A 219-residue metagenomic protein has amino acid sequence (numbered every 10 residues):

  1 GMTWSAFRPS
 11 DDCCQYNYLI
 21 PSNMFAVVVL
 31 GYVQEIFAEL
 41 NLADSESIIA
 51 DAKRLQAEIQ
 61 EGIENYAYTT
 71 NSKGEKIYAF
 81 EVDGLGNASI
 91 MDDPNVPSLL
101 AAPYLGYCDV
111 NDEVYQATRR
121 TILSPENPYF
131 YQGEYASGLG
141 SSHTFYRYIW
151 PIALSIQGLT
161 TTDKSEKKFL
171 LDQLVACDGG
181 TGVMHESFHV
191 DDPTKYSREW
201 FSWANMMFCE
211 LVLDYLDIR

Functional and structural regions predicted by a protein language model:
G1-V27, L40-L42, E46-A153: Extended ligand-binding clefts on enzyme/binding-domain cores
A6, V33-I36: Mid-sequence acidic-hydrophobic segments that form the walls of catalytic/ligand-binding cavities or oligomerization
V27, G31-Q34, Q56, C209 (+1 more regions): Heptad-repeat amphipathic alpha-helical coiled-coil interaction surface used for oligomerization/assembly
I36-E39, A43, S165, I218: Alpha-solenoid helical repeat scaffolds
F37, I122, Q157-L159: Alpha-helix C-terminal capping segments
M91-D109, R147-R219: C-terminal capping/lid segments that line or modulate ligand- or cofactor-binding pockets
